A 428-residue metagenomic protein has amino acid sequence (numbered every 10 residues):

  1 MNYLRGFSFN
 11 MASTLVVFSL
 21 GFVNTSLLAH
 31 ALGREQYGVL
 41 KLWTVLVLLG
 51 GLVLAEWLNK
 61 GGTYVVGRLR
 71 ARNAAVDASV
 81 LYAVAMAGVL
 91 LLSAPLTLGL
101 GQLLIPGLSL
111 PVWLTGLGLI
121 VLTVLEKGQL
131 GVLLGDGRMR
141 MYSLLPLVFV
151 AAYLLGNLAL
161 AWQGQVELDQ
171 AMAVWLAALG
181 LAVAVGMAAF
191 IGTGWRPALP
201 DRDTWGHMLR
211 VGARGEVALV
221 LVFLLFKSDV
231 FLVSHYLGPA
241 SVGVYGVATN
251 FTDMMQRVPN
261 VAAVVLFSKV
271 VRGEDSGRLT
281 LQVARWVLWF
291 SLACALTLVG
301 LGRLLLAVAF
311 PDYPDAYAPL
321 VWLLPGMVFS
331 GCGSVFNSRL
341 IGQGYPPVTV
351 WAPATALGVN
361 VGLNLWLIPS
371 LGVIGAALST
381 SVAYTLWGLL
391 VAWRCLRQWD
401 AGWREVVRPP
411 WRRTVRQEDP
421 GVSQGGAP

Functional and structural regions predicted by a protein language model:
N2-N59, A213-P239, A356, V361-G362 (+2 more regions): Signature of the first transmembrane helix
Y3, R140, L144-L145, G164-W175 (+4 more regions): Interhelical loop/hinge segments that connect adjacent transmembrane helices in multipass membrane
R5-V17, W43, V47-L48, L52-Q102 (+2 more regions): Membrane-water interface segments that mark the loop-to-transmembrane alpha-helix transition
S26, L52-A71, G135, A248 (+2 more regions): Helix-loop junctions and terminal segments of transmembrane helices in multi-pass membrane transport/translocation
R34-E35, G101-G116, G300-S334: Interfacial segments at transmembrane-helix termini and the short loops linking adjacent helices
T44-L52, V222, Y245-V264, F290 (+2 more regions): Transmembrane helix-bundle signature of multi-pass secondary active exporters and lipid flippases
R68, A74, L122-L144, V271-R272 (+1 more regions): Membrane-interface junctions at transmembrane-helix termini in multi-pass inner-membrane proteins
L110, L114-L117, S143-T193, T355 (+2 more regions): Hydrophobic alpha-helical transmembrane segments
